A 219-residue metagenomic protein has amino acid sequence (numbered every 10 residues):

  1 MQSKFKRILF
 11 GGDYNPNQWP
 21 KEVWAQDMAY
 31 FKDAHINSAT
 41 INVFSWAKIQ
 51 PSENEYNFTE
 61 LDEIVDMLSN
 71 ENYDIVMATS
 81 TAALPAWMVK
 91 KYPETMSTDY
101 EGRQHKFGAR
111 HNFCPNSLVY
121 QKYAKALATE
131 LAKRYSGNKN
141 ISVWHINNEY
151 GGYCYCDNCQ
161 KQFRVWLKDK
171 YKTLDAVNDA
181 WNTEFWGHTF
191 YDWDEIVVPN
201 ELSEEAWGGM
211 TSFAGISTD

Functional and structural regions predicted by a protein language model:
Q2-V23: Boundary/entry segment of secreted carbohydrate-active catalytic domains
S3, R7, A34, K139: Structured loop/turn residues at beta-strand edges in well-structured enzyme cores
F5-I8, I41-S45, H111: A short alpha-helix capping/helix-coil boundary motif
I8-G12, A39-I41, I75-T79, S142-I146: Hydrophobic faces of well-ordered beta-strands that scaffold small-molecule active sites in alpha/beta enzyme cores
N15-N17, F44, S80-L84, I146-G151: Active-site beta-loop-alpha junctions enriched in small/polar residues
N17, K21-W24, N54-F58, S117 (+2 more regions): Solvent-exposed, acidic/flexible segments
A25-D33, N37-H105, A128-A132: Aromatic-lined substrate-binding rim segments of carbohydrate-active enzymes
H105-D219: Polysaccharide-binding and catalytic clefts of secreted carbohydrate-active enzymes
